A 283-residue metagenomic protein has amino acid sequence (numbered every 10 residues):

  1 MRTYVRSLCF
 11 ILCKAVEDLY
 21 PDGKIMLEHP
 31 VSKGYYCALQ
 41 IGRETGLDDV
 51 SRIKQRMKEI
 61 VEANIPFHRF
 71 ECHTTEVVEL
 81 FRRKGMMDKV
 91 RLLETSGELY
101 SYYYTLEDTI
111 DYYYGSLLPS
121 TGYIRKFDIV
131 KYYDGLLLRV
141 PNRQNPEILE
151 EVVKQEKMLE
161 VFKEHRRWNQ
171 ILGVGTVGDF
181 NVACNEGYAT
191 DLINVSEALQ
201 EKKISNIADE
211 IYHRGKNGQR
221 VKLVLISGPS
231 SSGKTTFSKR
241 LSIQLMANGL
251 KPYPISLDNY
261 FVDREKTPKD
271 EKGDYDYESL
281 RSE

Functional and structural regions predicted by a protein language model:
M1-T3, A15, K24-I207, I211-K216: Auxiliary tRNA-acceptor-end handling modules of aminoacyl-tRNA synthetases
L8-L19: Short amphipathic alpha-helix segments
V224-I226: Hydrophobic anchor at the beta1->P-loop junction of P-loop NTPases
P229: P-loop (Walker A) phosphate-binding loop of NTP-binding proteins
G233: Conserved glycine(s) of the Walker
T236-L241, S256: Hydrophobic positions on the alpha1 helix immediately C-terminal to the Walker A/P-loop
I243-Y253: Post-Walker A helix-loop "phosphate-sensing" segment adjacent to the P-loop in P-loop NTPases
Y253, V262-E283: Conserved nucleotide-sensing/catalytic segment adjacent to the nucleotide-binding pocket in NTP-handling enzymes
